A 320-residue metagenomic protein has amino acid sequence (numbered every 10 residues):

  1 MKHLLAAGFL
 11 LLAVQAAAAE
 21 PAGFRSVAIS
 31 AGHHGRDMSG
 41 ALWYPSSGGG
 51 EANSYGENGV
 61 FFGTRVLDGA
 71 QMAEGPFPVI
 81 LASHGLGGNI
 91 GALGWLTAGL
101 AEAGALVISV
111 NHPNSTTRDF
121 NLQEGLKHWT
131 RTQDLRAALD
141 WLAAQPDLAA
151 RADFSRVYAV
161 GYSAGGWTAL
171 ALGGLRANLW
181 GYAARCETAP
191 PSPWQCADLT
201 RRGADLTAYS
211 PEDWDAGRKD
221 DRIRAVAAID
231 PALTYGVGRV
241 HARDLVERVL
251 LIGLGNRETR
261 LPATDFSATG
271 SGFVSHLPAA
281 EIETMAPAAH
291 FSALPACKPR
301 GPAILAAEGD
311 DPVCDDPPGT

Functional and structural regions predicted by a protein language model:
A19-A82, G301: Domain-level recognition of soluble alpha/beta enzyme cores, biased toward histidine phosphatases/phosphomutases
P45, N111-S115, A288: Short beta-to-alpha linker loops that shape the active-site pocket of alpha/beta-hydrolase fold enzymes
G69-F77, A82-F120, E258-A263: Short substrate-entry loop that stabilizes the transition state in hydrolases
E124-A150, A171-G173, W180-D198, G203 (+2 more regions): Alpha/beta-hydrolase active-site loop
R156-Y158, A227: Residue in the alpha/beta-hydrolase core beta-strand immediately N-terminal to the catalytic nucleophile
G161-G165, A169: Gly/Ala-rich beta-loop-alpha elbow adjacent to hydrolase catalytic centers
T200-A279: The feature captures the conserved acid-bearing segment of alpha/beta-hydrolase catalytic domains
D244-T320: Active-site-adjacent alpha-helix of alpha/beta-hydrolase-fold enzymes
